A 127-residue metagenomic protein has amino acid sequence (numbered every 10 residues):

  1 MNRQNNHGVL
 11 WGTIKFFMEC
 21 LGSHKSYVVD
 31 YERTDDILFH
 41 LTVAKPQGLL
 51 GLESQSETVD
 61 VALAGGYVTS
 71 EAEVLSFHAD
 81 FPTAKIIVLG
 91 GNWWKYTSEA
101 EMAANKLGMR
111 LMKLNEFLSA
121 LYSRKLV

Functional and structural regions predicted by a protein language model:
M1-Q47: Acidic-basic catalytic patches of nuclease active cores, encompassing PD-(D/E)XK and other metal-cofactor nuclease
F17-L21, F77-H78, A104: Hydrophobic, Leu/Ile/Phe/Ala-enriched alpha-helical segments that form helix-helix packing faces
F39-H78, A84: Conserved catalytic cores of phosphodiester-cleaving nucleases, focusing on short active-site segments
S70-A72, Y96-E101: Short, well-ordered alpha-helical microsegments
A79-T83, N105-G108: Short, low-complexity, polar/charged sequence segments that are solvent-exposed and flexible
A84-N92: Acidic beta-strand-to-loop metal/phosphate-binding motif
E101, N105-V127: Charged, structured surface patches that assemble and position nucleic-acid processing machinery
